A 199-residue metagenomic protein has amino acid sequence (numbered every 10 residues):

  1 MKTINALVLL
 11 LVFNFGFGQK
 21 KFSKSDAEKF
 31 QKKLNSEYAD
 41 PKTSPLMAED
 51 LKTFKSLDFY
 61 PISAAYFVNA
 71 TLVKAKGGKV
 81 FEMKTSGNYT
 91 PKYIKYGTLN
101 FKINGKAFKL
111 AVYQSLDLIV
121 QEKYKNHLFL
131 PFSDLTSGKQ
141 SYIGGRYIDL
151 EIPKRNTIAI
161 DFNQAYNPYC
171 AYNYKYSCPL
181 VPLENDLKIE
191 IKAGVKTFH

Functional and structural regions predicted by a protein language model:
M1-S23: Bacterial Sec-dependent N-terminal signal peptides
K20-G78: Start-of-domain marker
K24, Y166-H199: Extended, aromatic/histidine-rich regions of cofactor-dependent oxidoreductases associated with respiratory
Y66, G78-K84, P153, E184: Terminal leader/tail segments of proteins
L72, V112-L116, D134-T136, F162-Y166 (+1 more regions): A mature extracytoplasmic/lumenal domain signature
K79-I143: Mid-length scaffold segments of soluble, non-membrane domains
F108-L110, I158, L187-I189: Short beta-strand segments
F129-Y166: Acidic, glycine-rich flexible loop segments
